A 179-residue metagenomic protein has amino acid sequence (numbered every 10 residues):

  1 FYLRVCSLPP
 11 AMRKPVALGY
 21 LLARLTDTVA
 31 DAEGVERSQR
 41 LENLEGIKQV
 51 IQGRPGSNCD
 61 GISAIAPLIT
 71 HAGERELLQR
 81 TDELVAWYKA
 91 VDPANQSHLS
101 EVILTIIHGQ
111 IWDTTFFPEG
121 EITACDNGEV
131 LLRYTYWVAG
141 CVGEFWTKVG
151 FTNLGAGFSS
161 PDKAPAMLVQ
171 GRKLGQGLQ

Functional and structural regions predicted by a protein language model:
F1-L178: Acidic catalytic motifs of isoprenoid enzymes
